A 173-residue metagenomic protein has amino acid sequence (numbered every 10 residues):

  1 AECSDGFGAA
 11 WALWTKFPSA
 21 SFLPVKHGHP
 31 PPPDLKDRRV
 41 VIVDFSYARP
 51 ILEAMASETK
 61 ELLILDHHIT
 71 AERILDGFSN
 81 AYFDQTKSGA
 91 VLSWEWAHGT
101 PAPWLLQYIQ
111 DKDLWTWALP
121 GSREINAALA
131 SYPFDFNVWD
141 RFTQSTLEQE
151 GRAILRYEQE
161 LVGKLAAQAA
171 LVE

Functional and structural regions predicted by a protein language model:
A1-P133, N137, A170-E173: Replace "Mg2+/Mn2+-dependent" with "divalent metal-dependent
L52, R156-E173: Acidic/histidine-rich
V138-E160: Long, charge-rich alpha-helical interaction segments
